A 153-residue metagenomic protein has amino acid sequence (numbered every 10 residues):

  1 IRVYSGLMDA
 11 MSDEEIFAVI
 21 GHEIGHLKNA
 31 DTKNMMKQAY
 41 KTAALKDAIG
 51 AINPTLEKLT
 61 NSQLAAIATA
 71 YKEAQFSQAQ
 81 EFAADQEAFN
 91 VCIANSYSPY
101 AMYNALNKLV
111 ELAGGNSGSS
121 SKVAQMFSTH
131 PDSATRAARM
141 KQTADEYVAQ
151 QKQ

Functional and structural regions predicted by a protein language model:
I1-Q153: A Zn2+-metalloprotease active-site environment signal
